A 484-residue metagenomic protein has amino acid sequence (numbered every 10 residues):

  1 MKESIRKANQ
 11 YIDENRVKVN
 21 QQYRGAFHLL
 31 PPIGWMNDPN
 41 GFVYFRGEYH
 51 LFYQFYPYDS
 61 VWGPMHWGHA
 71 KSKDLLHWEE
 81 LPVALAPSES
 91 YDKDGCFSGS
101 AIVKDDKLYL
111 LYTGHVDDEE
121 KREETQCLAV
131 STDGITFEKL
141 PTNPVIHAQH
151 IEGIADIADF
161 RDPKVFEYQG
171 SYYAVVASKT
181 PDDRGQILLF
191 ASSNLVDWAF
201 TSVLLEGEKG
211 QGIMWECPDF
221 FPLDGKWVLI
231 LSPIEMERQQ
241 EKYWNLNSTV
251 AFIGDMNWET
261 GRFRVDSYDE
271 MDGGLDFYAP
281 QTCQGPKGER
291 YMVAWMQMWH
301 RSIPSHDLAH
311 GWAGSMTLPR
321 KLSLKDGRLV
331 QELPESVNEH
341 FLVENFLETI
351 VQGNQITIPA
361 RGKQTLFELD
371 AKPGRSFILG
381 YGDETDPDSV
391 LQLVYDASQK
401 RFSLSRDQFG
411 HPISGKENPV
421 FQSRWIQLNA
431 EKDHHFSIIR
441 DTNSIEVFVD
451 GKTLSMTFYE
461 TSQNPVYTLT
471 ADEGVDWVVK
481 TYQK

Functional and structural regions predicted by a protein language model:
M1-D162, F166-Q211, P222-G273, M296-F346 (+2 more regions): Beta-rich carbohydrate-recognition and catalytic domains
N9-E14, N247-T249, I253-K484: Beta-rich accessory regions
